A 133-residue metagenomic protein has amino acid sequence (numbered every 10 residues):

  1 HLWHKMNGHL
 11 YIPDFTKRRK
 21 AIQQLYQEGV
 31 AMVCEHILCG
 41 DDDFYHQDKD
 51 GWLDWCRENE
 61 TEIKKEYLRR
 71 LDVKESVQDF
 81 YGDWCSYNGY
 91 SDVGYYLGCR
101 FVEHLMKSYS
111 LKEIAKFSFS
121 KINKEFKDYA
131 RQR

Functional and structural regions predicted by a protein language model:
H1-H9, E28-M32: Active-site recognition of the HExxH zinc-binding catalytic motif
K5, C34-D41, H104-S108: Structured segments of extracytoplasmic/periplasmic soluble domains in secreted or envelope-associated proteins
G8-T16: Substrate-binding clefts and substrate-entry loops adjacent to catalytic sites of polymer-processing enzymes acting on
F15-E62, Q132-R133: Post-HExxH zinc-binding segment in Zn-dependent metallohydrolases
C56, T61-R133: Pan-zinc metallopeptidase signature
